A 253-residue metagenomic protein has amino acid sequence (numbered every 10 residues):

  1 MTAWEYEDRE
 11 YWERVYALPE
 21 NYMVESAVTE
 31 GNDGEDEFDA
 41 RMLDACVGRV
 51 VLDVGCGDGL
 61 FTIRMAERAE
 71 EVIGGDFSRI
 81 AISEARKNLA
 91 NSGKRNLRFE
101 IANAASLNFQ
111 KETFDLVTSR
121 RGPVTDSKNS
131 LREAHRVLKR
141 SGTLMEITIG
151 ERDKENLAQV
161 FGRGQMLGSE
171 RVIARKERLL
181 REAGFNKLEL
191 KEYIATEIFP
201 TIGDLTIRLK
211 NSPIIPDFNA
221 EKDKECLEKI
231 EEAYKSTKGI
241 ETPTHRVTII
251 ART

Functional and structural regions predicted by a protein language model:
M1-V47: Conserved class I S-adenosyl-L-methionine
T29, E189-T253: Conserved Class I S-adenosyl-L-methionine
L52, D58-S106: Class I SAM-dependent methyltransferase SAM/SAH-binding core
A105-L116: A short acidic, Gly/Pro-enriched loop at the edge of an enzyme's catalytic core that lines a small-molecule cofactor
D115-N129: A short SAM/SAH-binding and catalytic strip from SAM-dependent methyltransferases
N129-T143: A short glycine-rich, Lys/Arg-flanked "PGG" loop and its adjoining helix->strand segment in the class I
T143-R171: Conserved class I S-adenosyl-L-methionine
S169-G184: Short alpha-helix
